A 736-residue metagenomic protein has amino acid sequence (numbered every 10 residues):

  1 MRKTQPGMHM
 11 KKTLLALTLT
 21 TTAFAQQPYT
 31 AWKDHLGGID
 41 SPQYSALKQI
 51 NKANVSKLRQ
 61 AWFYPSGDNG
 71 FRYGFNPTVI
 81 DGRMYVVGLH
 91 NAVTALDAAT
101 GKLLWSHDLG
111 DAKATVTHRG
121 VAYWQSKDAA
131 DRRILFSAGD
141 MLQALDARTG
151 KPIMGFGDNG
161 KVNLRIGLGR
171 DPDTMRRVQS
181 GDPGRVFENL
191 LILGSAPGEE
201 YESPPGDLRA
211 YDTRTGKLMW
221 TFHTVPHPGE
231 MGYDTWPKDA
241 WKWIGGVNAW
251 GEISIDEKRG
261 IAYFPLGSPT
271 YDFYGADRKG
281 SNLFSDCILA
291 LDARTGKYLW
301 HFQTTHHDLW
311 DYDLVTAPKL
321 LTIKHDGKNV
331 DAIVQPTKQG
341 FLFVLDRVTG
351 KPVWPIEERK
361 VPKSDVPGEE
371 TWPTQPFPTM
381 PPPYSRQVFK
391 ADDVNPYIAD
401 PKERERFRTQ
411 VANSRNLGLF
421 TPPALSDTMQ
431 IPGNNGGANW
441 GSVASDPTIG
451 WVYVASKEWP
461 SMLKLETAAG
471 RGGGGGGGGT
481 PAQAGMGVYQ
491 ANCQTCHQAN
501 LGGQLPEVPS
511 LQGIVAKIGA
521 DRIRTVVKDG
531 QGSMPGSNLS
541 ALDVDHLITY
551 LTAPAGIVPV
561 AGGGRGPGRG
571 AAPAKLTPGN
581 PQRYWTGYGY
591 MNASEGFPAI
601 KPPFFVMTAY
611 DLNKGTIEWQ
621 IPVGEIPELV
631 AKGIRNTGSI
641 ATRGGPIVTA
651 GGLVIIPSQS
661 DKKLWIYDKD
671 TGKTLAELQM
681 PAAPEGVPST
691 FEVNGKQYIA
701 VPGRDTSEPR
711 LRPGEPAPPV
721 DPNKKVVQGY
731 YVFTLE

Functional and structural regions predicted by a protein language model:
M1-H9: Short, Lys/Arg-enriched N-terminal segments with co-localized hydrophobic residues within the first ~10-30 amino acids
K11-F24: Gram-negative bacterial Sec-dependent N-terminal signal peptides
Q26-N69, V79, G350, M607-T608: Mature N-terminal segment immediately following signal peptide/propeptide cleavage in secreted/periplasmic
Q26-Q49, W372-R404, R408, A561-W585: N-terminal pre-domain segments of enzymes
W32-L36, G70-A92, T115-L142, R176-E202 (+10 more regions): Repeat-blade elements of multi-bladed beta-propeller folds
A53-G67, V93-K113, L142-T174, D207-W243 (+11 more regions): Extracytoplasmic/lumenal domain signature
Q179, I261, G473-Q483, G487-Q490 (+5 more regions): Extracytoplasmic electron-transfer domains, predominantly the class I c-type cytochrome c fold
S385, D392-R408, G418-P423, Q430-I431 (+3 more regions): Periplasmic c-type cytochrome electron-transfer domains
